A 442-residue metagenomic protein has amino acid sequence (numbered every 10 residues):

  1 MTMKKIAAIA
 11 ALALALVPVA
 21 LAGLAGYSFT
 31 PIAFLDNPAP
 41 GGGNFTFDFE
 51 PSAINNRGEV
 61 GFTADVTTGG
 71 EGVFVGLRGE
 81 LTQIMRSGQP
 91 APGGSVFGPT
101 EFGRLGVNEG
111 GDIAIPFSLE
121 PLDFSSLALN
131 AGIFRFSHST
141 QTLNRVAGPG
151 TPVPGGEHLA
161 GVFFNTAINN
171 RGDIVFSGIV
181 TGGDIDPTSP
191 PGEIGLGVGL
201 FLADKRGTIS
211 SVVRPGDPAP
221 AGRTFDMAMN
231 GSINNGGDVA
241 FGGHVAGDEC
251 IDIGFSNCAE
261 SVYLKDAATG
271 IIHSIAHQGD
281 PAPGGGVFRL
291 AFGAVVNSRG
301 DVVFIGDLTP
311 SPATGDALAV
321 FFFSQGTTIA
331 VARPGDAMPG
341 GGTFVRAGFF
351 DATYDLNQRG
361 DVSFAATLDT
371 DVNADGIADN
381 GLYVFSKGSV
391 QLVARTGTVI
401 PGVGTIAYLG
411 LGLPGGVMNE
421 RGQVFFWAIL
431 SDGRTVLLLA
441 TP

Functional and structural regions predicted by a protein language model:
M1-A10: Bacterial N-terminal signal peptides that target proteins for export
I9-V19: Bacterial N-terminal signal peptides
G23-P442: Conserved "turn/edge" positions that cap or connect secondary-structure elements within repeat/scaffolded domains
